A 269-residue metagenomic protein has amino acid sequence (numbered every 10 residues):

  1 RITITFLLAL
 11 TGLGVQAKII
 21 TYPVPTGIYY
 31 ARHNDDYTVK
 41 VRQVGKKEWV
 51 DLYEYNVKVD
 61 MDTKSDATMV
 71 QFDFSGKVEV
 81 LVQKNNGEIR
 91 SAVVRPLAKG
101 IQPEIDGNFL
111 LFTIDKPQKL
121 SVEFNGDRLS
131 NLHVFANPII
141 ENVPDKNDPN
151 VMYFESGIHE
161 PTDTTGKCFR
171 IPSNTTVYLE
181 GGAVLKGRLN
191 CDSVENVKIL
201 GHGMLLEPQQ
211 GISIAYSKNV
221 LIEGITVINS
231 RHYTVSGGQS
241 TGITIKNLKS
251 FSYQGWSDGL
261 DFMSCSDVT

Functional and structural regions predicted by a protein language model:
R1-I4: Bacterial N-terminal signal peptides that target proteins for export
L7-Q16: Hydrophobic h-region of N-terminal signal peptides that target proteins for export in Gram-negative bacteria
K18-K146: Beta-strand-enriched, solvent-exposed domains that form extended recognition/catalytic surfaces
F112-I114, H159-T176, V184-L200, L206-L221 (+2 more regions): Extracellular beta-strand-rich solenoid/capping regions of secreted or surface-exposed proteins that bind or remodel
A136-T175: N-terminal domain-start segments of secreted/luminal proteins
G259-T269: Acidic, glycine-rich loop-and-beta core segments that form the ion-binding/anion-interacting portion of active sites
